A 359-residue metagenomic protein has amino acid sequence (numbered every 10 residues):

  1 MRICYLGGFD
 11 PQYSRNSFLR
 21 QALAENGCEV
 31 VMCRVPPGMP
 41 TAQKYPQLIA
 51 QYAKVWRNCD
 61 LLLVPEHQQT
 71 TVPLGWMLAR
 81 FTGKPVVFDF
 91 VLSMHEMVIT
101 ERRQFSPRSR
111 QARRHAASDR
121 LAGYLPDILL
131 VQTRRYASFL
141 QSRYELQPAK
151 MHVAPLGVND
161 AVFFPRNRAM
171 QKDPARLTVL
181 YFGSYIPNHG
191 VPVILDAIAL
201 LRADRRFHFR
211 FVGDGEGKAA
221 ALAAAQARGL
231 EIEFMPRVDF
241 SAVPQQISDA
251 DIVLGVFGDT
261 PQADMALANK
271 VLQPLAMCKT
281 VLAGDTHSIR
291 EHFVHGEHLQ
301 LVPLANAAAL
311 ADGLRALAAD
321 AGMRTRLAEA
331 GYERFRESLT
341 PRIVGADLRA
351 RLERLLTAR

Functional and structural regions predicted by a protein language model:
C4, Q171-A199, R210: Conserved donor-binding/catalytic core segment of Leloir-type glycosyltransferases
I49-A53, M77-F81, S109-L129: Membrane-proximal helix-turn-helix segments that form the acceptor-binding/catalytic region of lipid-linked
E96, H189, S241-Q246, D251-L275 (+1 more regions): Nucleotide-sugar-dependent
R135, L156-G157: Carbohydrate-associated surface elements
G157-P174, G190: Acidic anion/phosphate-binding donor-loop and adjacent secondary structure in glycosyltransferase catalytic cores
A219-Q245: Nucleotide-activated donor-binding/catalytic signature segment of Leloir-type glycosyltransferases, i.e., the conserved
H295-A307, A316-G322: Conserved acidic donor-binding segment of nucleotide-sugar-dependent glycosyltransferases
A316, M323-S338: A short, well-ordered alpha-helix in the C-terminal region of glycosyltransferases
